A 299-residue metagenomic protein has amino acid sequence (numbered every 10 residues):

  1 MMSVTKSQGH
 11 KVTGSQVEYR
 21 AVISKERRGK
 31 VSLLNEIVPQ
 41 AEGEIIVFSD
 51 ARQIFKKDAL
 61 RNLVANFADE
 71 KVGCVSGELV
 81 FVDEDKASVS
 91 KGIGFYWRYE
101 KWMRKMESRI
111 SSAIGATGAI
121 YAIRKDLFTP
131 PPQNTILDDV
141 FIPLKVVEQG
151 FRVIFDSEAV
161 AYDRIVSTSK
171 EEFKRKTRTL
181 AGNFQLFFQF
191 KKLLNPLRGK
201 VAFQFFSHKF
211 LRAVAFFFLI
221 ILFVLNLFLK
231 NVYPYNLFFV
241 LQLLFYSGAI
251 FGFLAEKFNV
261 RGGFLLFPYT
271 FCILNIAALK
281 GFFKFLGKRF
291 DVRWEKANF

Functional and structural regions predicted by a protein language model:
M1-I23: Acidic donor-binding segment of Leloir-type glycosyltransferases
I23, G29-L33, P39, G43 (+3 more regions): Long helical/loop segments within the catalytic core of UDP-sugar-dependent glycosyltransferases, especially the large
R28, I110, K209, A213-F217: Loop-to-transmembrane-helix entry motif
F67-Y99, N134-D138, P143-F206, I276 (+1 more regions): Catalytic donor/gating beta->alpha subdomain of glycosyltransferases that bind UDP-sugars
G115-T117, Q189-F190, N195, I221: Short coil/turn segments at secondary-structure boundaries
D163, R212-F290: Membrane-embedded multi-pass helical conduit in multi-pass membrane proteins, especially envelope-biosynthetic
R293-F299: Membrane-proximal intrinsically disordered regions of secretory-pathway and membrane-system proteins
